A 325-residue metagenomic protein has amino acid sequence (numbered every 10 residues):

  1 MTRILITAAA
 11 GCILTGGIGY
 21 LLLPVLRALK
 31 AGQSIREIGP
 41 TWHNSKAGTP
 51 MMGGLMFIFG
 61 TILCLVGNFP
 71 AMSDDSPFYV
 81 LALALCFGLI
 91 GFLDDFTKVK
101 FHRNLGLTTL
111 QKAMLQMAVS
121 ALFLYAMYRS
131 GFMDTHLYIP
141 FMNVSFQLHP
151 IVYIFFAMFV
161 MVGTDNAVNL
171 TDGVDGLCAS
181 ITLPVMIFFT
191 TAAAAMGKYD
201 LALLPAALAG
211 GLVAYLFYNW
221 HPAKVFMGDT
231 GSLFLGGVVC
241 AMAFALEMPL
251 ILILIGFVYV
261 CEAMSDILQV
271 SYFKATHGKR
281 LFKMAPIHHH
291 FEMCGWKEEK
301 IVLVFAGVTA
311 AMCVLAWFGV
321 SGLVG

Functional and structural regions predicted by a protein language model:
M1-R27, G54-L89, F123-S130, I151-G325: Alpha-helical transmembrane segments
R27, G32, P40, N44 (+1 more regions): A cross-family signal for N-terminal binding/gating loops and helix N-caps that shape access to the active site
K30-I35, S130-Y138, L281-F282: Peri-membrane helix termini and adjoining interfacial loops of integral membrane proteins
R36-T49, H102-Q116, H288, M293: Juxtamembrane helix-capping/reentrant segments at transmembrane boundaries
A47-T49, P140-V152: Short aromatic-rich membrane-water interface segments that cap or initiate transmembrane helices in multi-pass membrane
A71-S73, P77-T108, K112-A113, M117: Hydrophobic alpha-helical hairpins/lids featuring a short glycine-rich hinge
K100, G131-S145, V324-G325: Membrane-interface helix termini and inter-helical loops of multi-pass transporters
